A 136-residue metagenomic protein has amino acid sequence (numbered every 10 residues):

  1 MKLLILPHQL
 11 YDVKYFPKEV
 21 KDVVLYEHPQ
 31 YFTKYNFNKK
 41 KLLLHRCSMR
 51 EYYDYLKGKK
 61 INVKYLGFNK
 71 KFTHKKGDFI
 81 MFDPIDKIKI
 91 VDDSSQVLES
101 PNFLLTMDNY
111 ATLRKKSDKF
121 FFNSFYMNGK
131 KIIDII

Functional and structural regions predicted by a protein language model:
M1-K64: N-terminal beta-strand-loop-alpha-helix module at the start of alpha/beta ligand-binding or catalytic domains
L6-Y11, F68-K70, I85-D86: Short beta->alpha connector loops
N62-H74: A short, well-structured beta->alpha microelement
K71-I136: Beta-rich, aromatic/charged-enriched effector core domains that present basic-aromatic interfaces for binding
